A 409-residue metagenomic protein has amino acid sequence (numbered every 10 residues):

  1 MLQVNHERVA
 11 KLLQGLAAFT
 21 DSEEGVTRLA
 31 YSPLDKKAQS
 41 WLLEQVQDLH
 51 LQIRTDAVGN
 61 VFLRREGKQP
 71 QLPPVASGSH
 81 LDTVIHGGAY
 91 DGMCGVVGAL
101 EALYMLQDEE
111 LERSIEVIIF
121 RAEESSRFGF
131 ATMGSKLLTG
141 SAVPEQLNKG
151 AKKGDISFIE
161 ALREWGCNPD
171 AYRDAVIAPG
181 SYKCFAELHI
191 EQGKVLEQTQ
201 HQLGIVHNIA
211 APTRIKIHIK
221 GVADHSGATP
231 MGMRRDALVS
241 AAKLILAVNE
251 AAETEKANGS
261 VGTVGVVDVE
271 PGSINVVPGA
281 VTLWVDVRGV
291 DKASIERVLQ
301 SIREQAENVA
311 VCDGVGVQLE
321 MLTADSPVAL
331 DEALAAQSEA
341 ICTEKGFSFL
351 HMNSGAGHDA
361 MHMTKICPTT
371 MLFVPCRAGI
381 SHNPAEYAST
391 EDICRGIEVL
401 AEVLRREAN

Functional and structural regions predicted by a protein language model:
L2-S32, R121, D325, I380-H382: N-terminal capping segment at the start of a domain
V9-A17, G78-S79, F349-V399: Zn-dependent metallopeptidase/amidohydrolase metal-coordination segment
A18-E66: A non-catalytic alpha/beta surface segment that caps or lines the substrate-entry region of metallo-dependent hydrolase
L29-Y31, T263-G272, W284-V287, G316-A335: A short beta-alpha structural unit
L43-Q47, Q52, F62-R163, T390 (+1 more regions): Active-site metal-coordination/substrate-binding segment of hydrolases, especially metallo-dependent peptidases
S77, H86-E124, T213-I219, H225 (+4 more regions): Alpha-helical metal-binding/catalytic segments enriched in His/Glu/Asp
A122-E123, G129-K292: Midchain, well-structured core segments that form catalytic/ion-binding scaffolds
I209, H225, T229-T254, L299 (+3 more regions): His/Asp/Glu-rich mid-to-C-terminal helical/loop segments that flank catalytic regions of hydrolases
